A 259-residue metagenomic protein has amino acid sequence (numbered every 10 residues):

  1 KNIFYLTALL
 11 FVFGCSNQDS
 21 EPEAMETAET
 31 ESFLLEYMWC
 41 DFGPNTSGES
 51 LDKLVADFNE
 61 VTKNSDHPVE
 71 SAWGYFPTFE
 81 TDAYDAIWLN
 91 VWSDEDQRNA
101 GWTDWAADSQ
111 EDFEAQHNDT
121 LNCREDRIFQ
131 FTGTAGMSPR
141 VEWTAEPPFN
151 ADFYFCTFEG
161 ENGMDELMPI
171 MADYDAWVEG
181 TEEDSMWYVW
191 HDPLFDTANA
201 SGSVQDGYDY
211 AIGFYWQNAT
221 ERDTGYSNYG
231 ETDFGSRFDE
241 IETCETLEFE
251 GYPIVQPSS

Functional and structural regions predicted by a protein language model:
K1-L6: Sec-dependent signal peptide recognition, specifically the positively charged N-region followed immediately by
A8-L9, Q116: Residue-level signal for mature regions of secreted extracellular proteins and peptides
V12-G14: C-terminal motif of bacterial Sec signal peptides marking the signal peptidase cleavage site
Q18-S259: Short S/T/G/P-rich N-terminal loop/turn motif that feeds into the first structured element of a domain
